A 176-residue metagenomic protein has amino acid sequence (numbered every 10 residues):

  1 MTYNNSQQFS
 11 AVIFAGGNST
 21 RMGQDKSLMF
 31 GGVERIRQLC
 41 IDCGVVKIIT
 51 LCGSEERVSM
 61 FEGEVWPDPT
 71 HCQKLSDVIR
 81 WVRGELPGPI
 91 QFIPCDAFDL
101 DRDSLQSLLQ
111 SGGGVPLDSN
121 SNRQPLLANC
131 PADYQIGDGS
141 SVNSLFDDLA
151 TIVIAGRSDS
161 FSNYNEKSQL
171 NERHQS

Functional and structural regions predicted by a protein language model:
T2-R123, D138, D147-S160, S168: Nucleotide and nucleotide-moiety/phosphate-recognizing core
Q124-A132, N163: Short glycine- and hydrophobic/aromatic-rich loop-to-beta-strand nucleating segment in the catalytic cores
C130-G139, R173-S176: Aromatic-glycine-rich donor-binding/catalytic loop that engages nucleotide-sugar donors across glycosyltransferases
S162-S176: Short, basic/aromatic-enriched C-terminal tail that caps enzymatic domains
